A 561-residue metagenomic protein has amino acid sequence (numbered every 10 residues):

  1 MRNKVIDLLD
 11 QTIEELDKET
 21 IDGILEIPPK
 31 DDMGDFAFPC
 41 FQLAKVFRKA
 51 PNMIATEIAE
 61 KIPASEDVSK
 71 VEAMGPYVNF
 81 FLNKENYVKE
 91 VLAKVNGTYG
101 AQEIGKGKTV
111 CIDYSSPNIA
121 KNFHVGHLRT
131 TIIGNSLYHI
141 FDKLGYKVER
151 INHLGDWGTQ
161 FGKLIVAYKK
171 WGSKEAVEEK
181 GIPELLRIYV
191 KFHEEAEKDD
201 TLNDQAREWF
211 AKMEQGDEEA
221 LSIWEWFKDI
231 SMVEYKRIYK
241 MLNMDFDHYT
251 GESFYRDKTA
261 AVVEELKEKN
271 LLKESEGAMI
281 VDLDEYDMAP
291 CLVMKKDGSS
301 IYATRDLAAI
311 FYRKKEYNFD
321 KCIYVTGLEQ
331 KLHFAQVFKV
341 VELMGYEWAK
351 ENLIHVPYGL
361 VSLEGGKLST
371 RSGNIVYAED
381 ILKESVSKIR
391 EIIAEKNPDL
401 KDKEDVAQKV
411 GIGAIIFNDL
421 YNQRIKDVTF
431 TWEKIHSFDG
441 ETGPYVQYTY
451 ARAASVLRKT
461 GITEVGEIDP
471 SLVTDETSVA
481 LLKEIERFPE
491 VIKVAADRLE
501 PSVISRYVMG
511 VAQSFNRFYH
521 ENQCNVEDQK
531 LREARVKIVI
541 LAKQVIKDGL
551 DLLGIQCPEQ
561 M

Functional and structural regions predicted by a protein language model:
M1-V88, N96-Y99, I104-M561: Non-catalytic interaction-recognition regions
